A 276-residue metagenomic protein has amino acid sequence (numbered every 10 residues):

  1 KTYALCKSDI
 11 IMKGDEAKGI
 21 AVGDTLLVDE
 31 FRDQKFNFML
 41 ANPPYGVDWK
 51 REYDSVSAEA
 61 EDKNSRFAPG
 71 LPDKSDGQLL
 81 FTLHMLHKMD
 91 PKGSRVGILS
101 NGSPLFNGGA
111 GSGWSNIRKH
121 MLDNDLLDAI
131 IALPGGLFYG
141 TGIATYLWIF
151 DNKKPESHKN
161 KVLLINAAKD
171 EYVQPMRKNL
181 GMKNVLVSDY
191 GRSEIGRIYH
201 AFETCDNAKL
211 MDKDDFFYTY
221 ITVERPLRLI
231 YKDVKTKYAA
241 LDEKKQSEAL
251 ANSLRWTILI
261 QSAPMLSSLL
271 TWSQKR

Functional and structural regions predicted by a protein language model:
T2-Q34: S-adenosyl-L-methionine
D29, D33-R276: A conserved structural/catalytic subdomain of Rossmann-like adenosyl-cofactor enzymes
